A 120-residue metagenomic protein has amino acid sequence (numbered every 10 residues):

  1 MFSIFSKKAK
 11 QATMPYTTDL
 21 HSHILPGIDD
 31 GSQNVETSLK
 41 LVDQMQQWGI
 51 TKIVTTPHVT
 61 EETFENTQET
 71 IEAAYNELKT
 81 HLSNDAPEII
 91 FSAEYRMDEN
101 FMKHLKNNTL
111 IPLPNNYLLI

Functional and structural regions predicted by a protein language model:
M1-A86: An N-terminally biased module of ancient metal coordination in phosphate/nucleic-acid-related enzymes
T67-I120: Extended substrate/RNA-proximal surfaces in nucleic-acid metabolism proteins
